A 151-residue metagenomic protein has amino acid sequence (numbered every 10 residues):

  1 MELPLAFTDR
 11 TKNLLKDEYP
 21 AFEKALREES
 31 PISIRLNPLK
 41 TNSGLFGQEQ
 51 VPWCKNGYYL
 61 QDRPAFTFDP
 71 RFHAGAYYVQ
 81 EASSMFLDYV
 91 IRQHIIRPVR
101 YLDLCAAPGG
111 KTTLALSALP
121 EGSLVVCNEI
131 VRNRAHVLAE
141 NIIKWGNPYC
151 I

Functional and structural regions predicted by a protein language model:
M1-I151: S-adenosylmethionine
